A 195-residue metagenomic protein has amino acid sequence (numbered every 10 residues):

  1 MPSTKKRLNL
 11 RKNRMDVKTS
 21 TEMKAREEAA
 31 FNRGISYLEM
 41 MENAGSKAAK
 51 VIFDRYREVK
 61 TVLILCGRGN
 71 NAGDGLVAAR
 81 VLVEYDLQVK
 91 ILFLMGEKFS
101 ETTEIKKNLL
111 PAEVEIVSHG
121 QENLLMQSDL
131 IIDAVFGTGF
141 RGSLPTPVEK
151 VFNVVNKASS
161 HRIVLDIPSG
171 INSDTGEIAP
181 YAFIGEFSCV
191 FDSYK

Functional and structural regions predicted by a protein language model:
T4-E58: Positively charged, low-complexity intrinsically disordered leader regions
K5-K6, R11-K18, Y56-K195: Glycine-rich phosphate/dinucleotide-binding loop and adjoining beta-alpha-beta core of small-molecule
